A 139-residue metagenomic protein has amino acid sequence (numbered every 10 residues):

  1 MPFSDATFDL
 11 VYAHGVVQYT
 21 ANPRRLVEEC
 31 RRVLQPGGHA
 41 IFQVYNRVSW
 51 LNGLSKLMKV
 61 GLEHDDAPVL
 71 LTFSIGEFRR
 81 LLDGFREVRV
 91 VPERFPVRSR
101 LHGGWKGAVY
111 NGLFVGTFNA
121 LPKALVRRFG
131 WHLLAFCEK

Functional and structural regions predicted by a protein language model:
M1-D5: Short conserved loop adjoining the S-adenosyl-L-methionine
Y12: A conserved beta-strand element that flanks and buttresses the S-adenosyl-L-methionine
G15-V16: Short catalytic micro-motifs in class I SAM-dependent methyltransferases
T20-R25, N52: Short N-terminal helix/helix-N-cap motif within the alpha/beta-hydrolase-1
R24-H39: A short glycine-rich, Lys/Arg-flanked "PGG" loop and its adjoining helix->strand segment in the class I
H39-E63: Conserved class I S-adenosyl-L-methionine
S55-E63, G76-R80, V88-K139: A C-terminal cap/extension of S-adenosyl-L-methionine-dependent methyltransferases that defines the acceptor-substrate
